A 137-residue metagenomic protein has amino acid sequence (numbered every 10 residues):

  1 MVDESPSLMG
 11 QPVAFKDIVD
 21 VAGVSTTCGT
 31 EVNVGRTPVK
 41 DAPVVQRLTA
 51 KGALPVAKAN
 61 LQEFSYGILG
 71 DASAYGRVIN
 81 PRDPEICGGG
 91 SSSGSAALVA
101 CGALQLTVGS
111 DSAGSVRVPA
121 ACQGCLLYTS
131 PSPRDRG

Functional and structural regions predicted by a protein language model:
M1-A113: Gly/Ser-rich catalytic/binding loops embedded in alpha/beta enzyme cores
G10, R117, T129-P131: Selective for proline/serine-rich intrinsically disordered segments in cytosolic/nuclear regulatory regions
A57, L127-T129: Structural signal for conserved beta-strand scaffold positions within catalytic alpha/beta enzyme cores
S73-G76, Q123-L127: Short, hinge-like loop/turn segments at secondary-structure boundaries
R117-Q123: Structural signature of FAD isoalloxazine-binding scaffolds in flavoprotein oxidoreductases
P131-G137: Single conserved hydrophobic/aromatic residue that forms the stacking wall/gate of nucleotide- or nucleobase-binding
